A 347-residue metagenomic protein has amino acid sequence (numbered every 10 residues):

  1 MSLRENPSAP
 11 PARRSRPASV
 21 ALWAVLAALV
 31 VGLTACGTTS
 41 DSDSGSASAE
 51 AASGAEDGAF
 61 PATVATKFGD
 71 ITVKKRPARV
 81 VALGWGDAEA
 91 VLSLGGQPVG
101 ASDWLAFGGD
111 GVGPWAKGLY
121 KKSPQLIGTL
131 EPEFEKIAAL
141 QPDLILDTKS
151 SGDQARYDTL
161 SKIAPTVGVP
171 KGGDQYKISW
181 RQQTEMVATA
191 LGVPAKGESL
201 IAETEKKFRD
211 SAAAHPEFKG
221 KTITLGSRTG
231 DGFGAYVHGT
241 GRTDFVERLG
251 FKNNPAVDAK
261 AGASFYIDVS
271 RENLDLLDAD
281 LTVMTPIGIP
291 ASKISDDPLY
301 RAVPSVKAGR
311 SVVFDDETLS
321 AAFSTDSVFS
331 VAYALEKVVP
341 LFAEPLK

Functional and structural regions predicted by a protein language model:
M1-T34: Sec-dependent bacterial lipoprotein signal peptides
W23-A27, C36-P61: Short, low-complexity, disordered segments immediately C-terminal to signal peptides in bacterial exported proteins
R79-V91, K196-A256: Basic- and aromatic-lined ligand-binding clefts that recognize polyanionic substrates
D87-K136, K149: A short, structured surface patch at a secondary-structure boundary
A106-D110, D153-A155, P170-M186, G220-F245 (+2 more regions): Extracytoplasmic ligand-binding site segments that recognize negatively charged/polar headgroups
Q141-D147, P165, L274, A279-D280: Proline-aspartate-enriched helix->loop->beta-strand connector
R156, K162-T229, S324-K347: Extracytoplasmic substrate-binding proteins
L277-K347: Structured C-terminal subdomain patch of bacterial secreted/periplasmic proteins
